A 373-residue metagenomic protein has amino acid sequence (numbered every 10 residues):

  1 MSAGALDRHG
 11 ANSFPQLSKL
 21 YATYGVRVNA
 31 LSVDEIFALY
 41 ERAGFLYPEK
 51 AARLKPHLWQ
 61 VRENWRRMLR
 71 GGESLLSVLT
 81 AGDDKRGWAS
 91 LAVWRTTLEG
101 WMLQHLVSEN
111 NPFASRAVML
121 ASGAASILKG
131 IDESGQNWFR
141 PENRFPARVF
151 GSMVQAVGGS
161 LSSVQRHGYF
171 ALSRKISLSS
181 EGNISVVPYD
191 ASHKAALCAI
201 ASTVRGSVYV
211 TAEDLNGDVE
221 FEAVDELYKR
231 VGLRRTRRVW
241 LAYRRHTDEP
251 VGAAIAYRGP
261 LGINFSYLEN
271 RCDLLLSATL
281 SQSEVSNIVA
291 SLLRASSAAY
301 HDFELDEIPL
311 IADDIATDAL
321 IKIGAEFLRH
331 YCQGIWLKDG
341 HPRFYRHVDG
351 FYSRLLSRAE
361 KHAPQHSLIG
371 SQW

Functional and structural regions predicted by a protein language model:
M1-K19, K129, A299-Y300, A316-L320: Structured alpha-helical
N12-N64, S179-V219: Short amphipathic alpha-helix that is part of the acyltransferase structural core
A51-V78, T211-R237: Active-site rim helix/loop that mediates acceptor-substrate recognition in acyltransferases
E73-L91, K229-R230, R234-I255: Conserved beta-hairpin
R86-A89, W94-S162, G259-L328: Acyl-donor binding region in acyl/amide transferases
A156-R174, L328-D339: Conserved catalytic-core motifs of GNAT/GCN5-like acyltransferases
V210-D218, P250-A256, N264-E269: Short acidic alpha-helical/loop segments enriched in Asp/Glu that coordinate divalent cations
I323-W373: C-terminal functional modules
